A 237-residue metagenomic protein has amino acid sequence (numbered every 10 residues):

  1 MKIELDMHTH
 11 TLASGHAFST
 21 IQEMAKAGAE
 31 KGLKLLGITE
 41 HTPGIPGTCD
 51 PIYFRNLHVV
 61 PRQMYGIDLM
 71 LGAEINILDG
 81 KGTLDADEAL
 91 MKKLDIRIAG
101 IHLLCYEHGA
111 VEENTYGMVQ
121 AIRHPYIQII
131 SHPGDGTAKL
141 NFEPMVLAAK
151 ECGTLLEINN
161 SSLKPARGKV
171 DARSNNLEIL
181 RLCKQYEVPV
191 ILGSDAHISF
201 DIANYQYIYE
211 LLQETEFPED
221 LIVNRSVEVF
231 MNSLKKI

Functional and structural regions predicted by a protein language model:
M1-K31: N-terminal active-site segment of His-dependent metallophosphoesterases
K2, T42, G47-I158, S162 (+2 more regions): Extended substrate/RNA-proximal surfaces in nucleic-acid metabolism proteins
E4-S14, I38-H41, I130-G134, S194: Histidine-centered catalytic micro-motifs
L5, K34-L35, P46-G47: Extended recognition/assembly regions associated with phosphoester-bond processing machinery
G15-S19, T48-P51, K139-V146, A166-L182 (+2 more regions): Histidine/acidic-residue-rich catalytic or RNA/ligand-binding cores of hydrolases and nuclease-related proteins
Q22-L36, N56-Q63: Alpha-helical scaffold segments that flank or form the walls of functional sites
V188-I202: Short acidic/histidine-rich active-site segments
